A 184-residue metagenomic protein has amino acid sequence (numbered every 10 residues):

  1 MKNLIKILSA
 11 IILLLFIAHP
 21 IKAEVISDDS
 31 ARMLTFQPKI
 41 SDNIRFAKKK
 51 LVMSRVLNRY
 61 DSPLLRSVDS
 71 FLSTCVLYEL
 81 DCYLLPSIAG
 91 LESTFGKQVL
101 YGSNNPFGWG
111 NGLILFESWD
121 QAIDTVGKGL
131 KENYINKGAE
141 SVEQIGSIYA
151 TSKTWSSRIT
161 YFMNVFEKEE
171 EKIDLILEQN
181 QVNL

Functional and structural regions predicted by a protein language model:
K2, I17-P20, S54-L77: Hydrophobic, well-ordered secondary-structure segments that either form specific early membrane-associated helices used
K2-D28, G112-L184: Non-catalytic cell-wall polysaccharide-engagement segments
H19-K49, E167: An acidic, Gly/Ser/Thr/Pro-rich helix-cap/linker signature
Q37, S41-L57, S87-A139: Peptidoglycan-targeting cell-wall enzymes and recognition modules
D69-T94: Short, functionally critical alpha-helical segments immediately adjacent to catalytic or ligand/cofactor-binding
D81-Y83, T94-Y101, A150-R158: Secretory-pathway/luminal and periplasmic proteins that interact with or process carbohydrate-rich
